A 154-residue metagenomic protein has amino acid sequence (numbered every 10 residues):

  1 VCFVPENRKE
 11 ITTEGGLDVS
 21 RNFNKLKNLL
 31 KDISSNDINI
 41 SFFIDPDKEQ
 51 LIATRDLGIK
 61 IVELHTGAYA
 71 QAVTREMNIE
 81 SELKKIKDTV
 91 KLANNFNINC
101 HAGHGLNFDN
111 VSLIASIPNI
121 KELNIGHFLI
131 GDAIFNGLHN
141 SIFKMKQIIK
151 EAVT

Functional and structural regions predicted by a protein language model:
V1, S35, R55-V62, I98 (+1 more regions): Glycine-enriched alpha-helix->loop->beta-strand junction motifs that scaffold or abut catalytic
V1-K25: Glycine/small-residue-rich loop that forms an oxyanion/phosphate-binding "nest" at active or ligand-binding sites
F3-I11, I61-V73, N119-L138: Glycine-rich phosphate-binding active-site loops on the catalytic face of alpha/beta enzymes
R8, N39-F96: Histidine/lysine/aspartate-rich catalytic loop segments that bind and position anionic ligands
K25-L29, Q50-A53, E82-T89, N110-I114 (+1 more regions): A general structural detector for well-ordered alpha-helical segments in enzyme core domains, enriched
K27-D37, R55, K87-N95, K146-V153: Surface-exposed amphipathic alpha-helices with a cationic face
D47-L57, A102, L106-I120: Catalytic cores of alpha/beta
T74-I79, G131-T154: C-terminal helical cap(s) of enzyme catalytic domains, especially alpha/beta-barrels
